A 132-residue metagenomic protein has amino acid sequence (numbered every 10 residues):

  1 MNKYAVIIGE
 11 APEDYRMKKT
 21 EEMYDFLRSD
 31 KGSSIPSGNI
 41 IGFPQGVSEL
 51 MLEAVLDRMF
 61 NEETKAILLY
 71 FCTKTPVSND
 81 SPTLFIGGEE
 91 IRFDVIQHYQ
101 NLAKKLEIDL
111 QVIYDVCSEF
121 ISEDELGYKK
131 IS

Functional and structural regions predicted by a protein language model:
M1, T64, E89, N101-L102 (+2 more regions): Exposed regions on extracellular, virion, or secretory-pathway luminal proteins
M1-V77: Boundary/activation segment at the start of structured domains
I8-E10, T20-E22, L27, L110-S132: Active-site-proximal C-terminal subdomain of hydrolase catalytic domains
Y15, T73-E107, D124: A short, glycine/acidic-enriched catalytic loop
R28-S37, Y99-Q111: Structural alpha-beta junctions
L52-V55, I96, E125-L126: Generic alpha-helix signal with a bias toward terminal, lower-confidence helices and secondary-structure junctions
R58-N61, N101-K105, Y128-I131: Short, surface-exposed basic-aromatic patches at helix termini and helix-loop junctions that form
I67, P82, I108-V112: Generic beta-strand structural signal
